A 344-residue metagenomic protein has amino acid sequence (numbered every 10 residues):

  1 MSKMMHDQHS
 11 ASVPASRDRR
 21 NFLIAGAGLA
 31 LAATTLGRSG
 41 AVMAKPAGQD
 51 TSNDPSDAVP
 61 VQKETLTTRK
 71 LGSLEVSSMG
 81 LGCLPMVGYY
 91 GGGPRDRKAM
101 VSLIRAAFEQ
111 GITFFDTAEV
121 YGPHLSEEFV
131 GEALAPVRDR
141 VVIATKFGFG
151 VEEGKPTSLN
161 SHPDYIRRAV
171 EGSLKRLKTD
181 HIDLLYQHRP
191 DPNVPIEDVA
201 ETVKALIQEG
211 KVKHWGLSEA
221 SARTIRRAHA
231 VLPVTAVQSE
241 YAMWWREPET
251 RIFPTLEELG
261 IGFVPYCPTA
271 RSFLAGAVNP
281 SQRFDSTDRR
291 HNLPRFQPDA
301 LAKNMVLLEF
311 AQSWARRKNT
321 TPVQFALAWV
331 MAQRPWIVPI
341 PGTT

Functional and structural regions predicted by a protein language model:
S2-D18, I24-V142: N-terminal binding-site loop/beta-alpha segment at the start of enzyme catalytic domains that lines or forms
R20, A58, P190-T344: Beta/alpha (TIM)-barrel catalytic core signal, keyed to glycine-rich beta->alpha loops juxtaposed to Asp/Glu that bind
V76-G80, F114, R140-A144, H181-L184 (+4 more regions): Structural preference for beta-strand elements that scaffold enzyme active sites
V87-Y90, G150-P156: A short acidic, helix-capping loop that chelates divalent metal ions and anchors anionic groups
P94-A99, F129, T157-Y165, D191-D198 (+1 more regions): Alpha-helix N-cap and loop-to-helix initiation/capping positions
L103, Y165-L174, A311: Short, well-ordered amphipathic alpha-helical segments that serve as non-catalytic structural scaffolds within diverse
K175-P192: Active-site groove signature of glycoside hydrolases
